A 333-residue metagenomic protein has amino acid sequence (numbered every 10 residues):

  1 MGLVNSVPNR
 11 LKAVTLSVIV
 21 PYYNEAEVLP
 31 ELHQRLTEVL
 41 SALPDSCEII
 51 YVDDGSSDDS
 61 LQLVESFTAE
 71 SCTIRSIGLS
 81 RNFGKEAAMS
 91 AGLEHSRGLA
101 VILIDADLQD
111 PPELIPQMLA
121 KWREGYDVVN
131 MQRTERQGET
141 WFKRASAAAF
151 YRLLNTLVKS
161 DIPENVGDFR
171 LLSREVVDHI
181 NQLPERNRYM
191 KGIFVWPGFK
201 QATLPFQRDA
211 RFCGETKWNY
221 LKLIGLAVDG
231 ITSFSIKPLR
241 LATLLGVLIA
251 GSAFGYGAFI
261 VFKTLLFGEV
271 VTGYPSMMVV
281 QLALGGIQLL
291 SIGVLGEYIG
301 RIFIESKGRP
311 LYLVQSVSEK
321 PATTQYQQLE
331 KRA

Functional and structural regions predicted by a protein language model:
G2-L11, Y189-A333: Hydrophobic helical membrane-anchoring modules
G2-T140: Structured catalytic core of nucleotide-sugar glycosyltransferases
V18, L36, G92, D107 (+7 more regions): Residue-level signature of catalytic and energy-coupling elements of molecular machines, predominantly ATP/GTP-dependent
P21, L79-R81, R170, T243 (+2 more regions): Short conserved micro-motifs on helix faces and helix-strand junctions that flank and scaffold key functional residues
P21, V39, V52, K121 (+4 more regions): Histidine kinase transmitter module recognition
T73-R81, K85-H95, P111-I193, D209-V228: Acceptor/aglycone-binding surface of glycosyltransferases and processive sugar-polymer synthases
